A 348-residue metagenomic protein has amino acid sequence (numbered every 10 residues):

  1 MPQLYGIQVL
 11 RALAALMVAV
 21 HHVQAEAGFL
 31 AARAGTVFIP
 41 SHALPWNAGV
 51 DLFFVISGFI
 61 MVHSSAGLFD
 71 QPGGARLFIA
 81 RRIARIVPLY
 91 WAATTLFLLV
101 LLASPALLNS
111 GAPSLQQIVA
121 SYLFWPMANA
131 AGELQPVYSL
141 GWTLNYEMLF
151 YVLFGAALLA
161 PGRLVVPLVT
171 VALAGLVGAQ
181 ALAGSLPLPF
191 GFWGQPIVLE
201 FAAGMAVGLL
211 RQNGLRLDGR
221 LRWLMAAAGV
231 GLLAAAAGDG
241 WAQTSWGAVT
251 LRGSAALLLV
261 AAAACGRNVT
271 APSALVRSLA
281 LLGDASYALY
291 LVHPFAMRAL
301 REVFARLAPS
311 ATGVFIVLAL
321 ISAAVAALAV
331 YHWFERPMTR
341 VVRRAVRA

Functional and structural regions predicted by a protein language model:
M1-V9, L13-L44, V62-G73, M127-G132 (+5 more regions): Alpha-helical transmembrane segments in multi-pass integral membrane proteins
V9, G49, N145: Generic enzyme active-site microenvironment
V37-P45, S64, P72, R76 (+5 more regions): Membrane-interface helix-loop-helix regions
F53: Structured binding elements
R82, I86-Y90, A285-V292: Loop-to-transmembrane-helix entry motif
L149-A156, A172-A181, A228-A234: Hydrophobic, membrane-inserted alpha-helices
